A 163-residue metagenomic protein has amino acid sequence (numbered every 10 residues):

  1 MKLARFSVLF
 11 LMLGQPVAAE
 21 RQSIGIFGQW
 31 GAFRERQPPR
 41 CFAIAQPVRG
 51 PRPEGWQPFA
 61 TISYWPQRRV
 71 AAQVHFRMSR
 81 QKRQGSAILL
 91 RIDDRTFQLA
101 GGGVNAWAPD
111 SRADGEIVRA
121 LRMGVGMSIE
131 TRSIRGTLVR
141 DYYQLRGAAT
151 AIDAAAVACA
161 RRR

Functional and structural regions predicted by a protein language model:
K2, Q15-V17, C41: N-terminal cationic amphipathic segment used for targeting or macromolecule association
K2-L9: Sec-dependent signal peptide recognition, specifically the positively charged N-region followed immediately by
L9-A19: Hydrophobic h-region of N-terminal signal peptides that target proteins for export in Gram-negative bacteria
A19-R163: A generic "folded-domain core" signal
